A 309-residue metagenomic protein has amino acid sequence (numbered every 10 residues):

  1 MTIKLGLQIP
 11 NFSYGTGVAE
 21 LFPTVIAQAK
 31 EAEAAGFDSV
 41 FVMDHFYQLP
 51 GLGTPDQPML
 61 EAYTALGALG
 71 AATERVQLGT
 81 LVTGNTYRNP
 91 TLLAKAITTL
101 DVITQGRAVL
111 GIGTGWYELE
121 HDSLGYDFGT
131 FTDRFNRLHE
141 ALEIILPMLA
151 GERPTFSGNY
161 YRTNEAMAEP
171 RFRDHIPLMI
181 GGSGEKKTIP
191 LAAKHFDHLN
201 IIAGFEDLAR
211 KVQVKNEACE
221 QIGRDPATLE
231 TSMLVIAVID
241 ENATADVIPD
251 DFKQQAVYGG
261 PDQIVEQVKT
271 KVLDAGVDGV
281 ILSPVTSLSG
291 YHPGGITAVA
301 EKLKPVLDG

Functional and structural regions predicted by a protein language model:
M1-A72, D174-I176, F205, V285-G290 (+2 more regions): N-terminal beta1-alpha1-beta2 module of alpha/beta enzyme domains
I3, L52-G53, T80, T86-H195 (+2 more regions): Internal, glycine-rich beta/alpha segment that forms the wall or movable "lid" of small-molecule/cofactor binding
L5-I9, V40-V42, Q77-T80, A108-I112 (+4 more regions): Hydrophobic faces of well-ordered beta-strands that scaffold small-molecule active sites in alpha/beta enzyme cores
I9, E33, D38, F131-F172 (+1 more regions): An alpha-helical appendage that flanks or caps ligand/catalytic pockets
I9-P23, T83-T91, R173-G184, P249-Q263: Active-site mouth loops of central-metabolism enzymes
P10-F12, H45, T83-N85, G113-Y117 (+4 more regions): Active-site beta-loop-alpha junctions enriched in small/polar residues
A19-A32, L93-A96, G181-L191, G260-K271: Short, acidic/polar
A72-R75, T104, L191-L199, G276-V277: Glycine-enriched alpha-helix->loop->beta-strand junction motifs that scaffold or abut catalytic
